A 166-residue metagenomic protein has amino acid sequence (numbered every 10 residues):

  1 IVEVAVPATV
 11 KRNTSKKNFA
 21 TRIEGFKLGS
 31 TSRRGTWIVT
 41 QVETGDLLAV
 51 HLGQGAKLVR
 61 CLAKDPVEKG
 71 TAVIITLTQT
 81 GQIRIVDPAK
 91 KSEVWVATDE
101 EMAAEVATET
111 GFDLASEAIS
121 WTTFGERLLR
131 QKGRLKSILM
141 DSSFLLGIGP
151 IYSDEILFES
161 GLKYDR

Functional and structural regions predicted by a protein language model:
I1-R22, S32, W37, G125-R166: Basic, nucleic-acid-binding surfaces and adjacent catalytic neighborhoods in DNA/RNA-processing proteins
V2, R12-K17, E24-H51, R60 (+1 more regions): N-terminal functional module of multi-domain proteins
L48-E159: Phosphate/anion-contacting hairpin/loop surfaces
